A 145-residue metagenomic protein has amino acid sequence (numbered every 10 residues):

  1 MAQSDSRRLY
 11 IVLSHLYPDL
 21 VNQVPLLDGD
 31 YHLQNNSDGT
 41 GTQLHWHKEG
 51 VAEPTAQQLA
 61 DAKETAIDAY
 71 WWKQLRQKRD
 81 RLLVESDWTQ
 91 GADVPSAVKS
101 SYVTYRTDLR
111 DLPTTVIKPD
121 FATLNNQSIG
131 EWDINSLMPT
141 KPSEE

Functional and structural regions predicted by a protein language model:
M1-E145: A preference for well-ordered globular domain cores that mediate specific macromolecular interactions or catalysis
